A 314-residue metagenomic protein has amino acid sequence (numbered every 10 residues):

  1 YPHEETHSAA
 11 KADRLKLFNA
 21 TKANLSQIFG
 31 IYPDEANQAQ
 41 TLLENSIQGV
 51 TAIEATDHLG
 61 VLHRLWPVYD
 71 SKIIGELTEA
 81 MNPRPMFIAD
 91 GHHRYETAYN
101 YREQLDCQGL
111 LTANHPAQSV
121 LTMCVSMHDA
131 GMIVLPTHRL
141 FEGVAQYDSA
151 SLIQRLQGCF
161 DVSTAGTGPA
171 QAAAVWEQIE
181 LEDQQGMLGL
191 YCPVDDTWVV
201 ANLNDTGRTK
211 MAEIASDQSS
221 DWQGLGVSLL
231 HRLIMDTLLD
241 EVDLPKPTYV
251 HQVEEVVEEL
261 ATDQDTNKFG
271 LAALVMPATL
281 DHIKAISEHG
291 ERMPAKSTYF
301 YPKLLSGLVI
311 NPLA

Functional and structural regions predicted by a protein language model:
Y1-A314: Surface-exposed, charge/polar-rich loops and edge strands
